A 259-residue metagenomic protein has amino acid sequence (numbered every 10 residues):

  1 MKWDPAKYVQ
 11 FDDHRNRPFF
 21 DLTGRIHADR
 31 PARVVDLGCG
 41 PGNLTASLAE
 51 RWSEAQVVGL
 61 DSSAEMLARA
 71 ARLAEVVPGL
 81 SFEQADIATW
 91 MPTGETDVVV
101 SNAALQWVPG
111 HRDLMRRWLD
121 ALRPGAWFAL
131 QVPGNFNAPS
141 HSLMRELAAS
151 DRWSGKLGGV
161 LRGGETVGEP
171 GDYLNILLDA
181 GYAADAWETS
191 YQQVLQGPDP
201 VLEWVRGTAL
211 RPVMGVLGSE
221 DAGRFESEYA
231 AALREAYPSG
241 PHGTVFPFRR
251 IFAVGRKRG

Functional and structural regions predicted by a protein language model:
M1-D13: Class I SAM-dependent methyltransferase Rossmann-like catalytic core, especially the SAM/SAH-binding loop
W3, P41-N43, L161-G259: Conserved Class I S-adenosyl-L-methionine
H14-R33, S47: Conserved alpha-helix/loop element of class I SAM-dependent methyltransferases that forms part of the SAM/SAH-binding
R33-L37, P41-W90: Class I SAM-dependent methyltransferase SAM/SAH-binding core
M91-V99: A short acidic, Gly/Pro-enriched loop at the edge of an enzyme's catalytic core that lines a small-molecule cofactor
V98-H111, G134: A short SAM/SAH-binding and catalytic strip from SAM-dependent methyltransferases
R112, R123, W127-Q196: Conserved catalytic/acceptor-binding region of the Class I
D113-W118: Short, conserved SAM-binding segment of the class I
